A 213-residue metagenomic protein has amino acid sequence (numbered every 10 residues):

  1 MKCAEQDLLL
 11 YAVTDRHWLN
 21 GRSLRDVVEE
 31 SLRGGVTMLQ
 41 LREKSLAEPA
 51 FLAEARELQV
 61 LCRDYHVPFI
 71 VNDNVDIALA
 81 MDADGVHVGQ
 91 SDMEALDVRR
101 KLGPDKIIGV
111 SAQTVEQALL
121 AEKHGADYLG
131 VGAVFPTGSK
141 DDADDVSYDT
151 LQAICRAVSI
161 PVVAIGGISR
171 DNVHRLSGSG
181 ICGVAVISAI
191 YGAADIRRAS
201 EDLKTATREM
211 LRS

Functional and structural regions predicted by a protein language model:
M1-M93, R100-D127, A143-V146, A153 (+4 more regions): Conserved N-terminal beta1-alpha1 strand-loop-helix module at the mouth
E43, A133-F135: Short, histidine-centered active-site or binding-site loop motifs used for metal coordination, general acid-base
M93-L96, T137: A short, polar/charged loop-to-alpha-helix boundary motif
V131, V163-I168, V184-S188: Glycine-rich beta-strand-to-loop/alpha-helix junction loops that act as flexible
P136-D144: Phosphate-binding beta-alpha-beta segment of Rossmann-like dinucleotide-binding domains, i.e., the NAD(P)
S179-G183: Internal alpha/beta core interface subdomains
